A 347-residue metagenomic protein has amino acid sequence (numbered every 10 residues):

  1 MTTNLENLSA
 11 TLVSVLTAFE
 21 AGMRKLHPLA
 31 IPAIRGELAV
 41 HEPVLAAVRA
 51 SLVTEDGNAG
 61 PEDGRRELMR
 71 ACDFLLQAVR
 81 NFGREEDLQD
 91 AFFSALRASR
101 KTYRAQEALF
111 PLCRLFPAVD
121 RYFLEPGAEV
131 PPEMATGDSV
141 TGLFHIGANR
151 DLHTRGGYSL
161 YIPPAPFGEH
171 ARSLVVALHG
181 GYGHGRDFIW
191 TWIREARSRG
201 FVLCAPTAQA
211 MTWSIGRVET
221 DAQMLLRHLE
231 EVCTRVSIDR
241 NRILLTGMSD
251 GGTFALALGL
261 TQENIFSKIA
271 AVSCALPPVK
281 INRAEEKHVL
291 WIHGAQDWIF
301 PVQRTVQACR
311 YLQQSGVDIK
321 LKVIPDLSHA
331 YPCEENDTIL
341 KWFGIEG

Functional and structural regions predicted by a protein language model:
M1-A47, N58-R172: A domain-start/cap signature at the N-terminus of enzymes
A165-H170, S214-S249: Gly/Ser-rich "nucleophile elbow"/oxyanion-hole loop immediately N-terminal to the catalytic nucleophile in hydrolases
P166-S214, W298: Short substrate-entry loop that stabilizes the transition state in hydrolases
R186-R194, H228, S273-I281, E286 (+2 more regions): Alpha-helical scaffolding within the catalytic cores of extracellular/periplasmic polymer-degrading hydrolases
C233-T234, N241-E286: Primarily recognizes the serine-hydrolase "nucleophile elbow" in alpha/beta-hydrolase and SGNH/GDSL folds
A284-V289, S315-V317: Short, proline-enriched alpha-helix->beta-strand connector loops that line the catalytic pocket of alpha/beta-hydrolase
L290-H293, D297: Short beta-strand/loop motif that positions the catalytic acidic residue of the alpha/beta-hydrolase fold
Q303-G347: C-terminal catalytic histidine-bearing segment of alpha/beta-hydrolase fold enzymes
